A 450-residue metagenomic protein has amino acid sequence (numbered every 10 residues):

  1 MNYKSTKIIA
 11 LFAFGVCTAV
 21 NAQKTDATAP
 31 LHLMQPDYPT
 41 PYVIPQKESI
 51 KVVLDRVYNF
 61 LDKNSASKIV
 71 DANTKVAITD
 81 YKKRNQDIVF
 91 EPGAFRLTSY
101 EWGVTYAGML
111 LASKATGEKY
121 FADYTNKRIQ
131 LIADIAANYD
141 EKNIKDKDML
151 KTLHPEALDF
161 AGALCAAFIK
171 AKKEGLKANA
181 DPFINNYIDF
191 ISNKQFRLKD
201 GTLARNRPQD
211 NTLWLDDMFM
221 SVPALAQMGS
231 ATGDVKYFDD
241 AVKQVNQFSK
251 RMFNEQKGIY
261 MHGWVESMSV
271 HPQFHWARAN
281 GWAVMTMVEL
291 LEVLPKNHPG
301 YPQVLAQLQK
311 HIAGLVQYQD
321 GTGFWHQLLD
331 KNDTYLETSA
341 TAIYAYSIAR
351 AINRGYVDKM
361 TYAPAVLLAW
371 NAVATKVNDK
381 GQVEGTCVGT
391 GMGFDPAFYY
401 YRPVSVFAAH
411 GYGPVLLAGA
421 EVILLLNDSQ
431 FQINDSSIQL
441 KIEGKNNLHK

Functional and structural regions predicted by a protein language model:
M1-T25, K450: Bacterial Sec-dependent N-terminal signal peptides
A13-N21, L291, I423, N427: Residue-level signal for alpha-helical transmembrane segments in multi-pass membrane proteins
K24-E101, A115, K119-A122, K127 (+6 more regions): CBM-like carbohydrate-recognition segments
M109-A112: Alpha-helical support elements that line or immediately flank enzyme active sites and cofactor-binding pockets
A122-N126, A133-W264, Q273, K380: Extended ligand-binding groove/face enriched in aromatic
P208-Q209, D330-N332: Short, solvent-exposed loop/turn elements at beta->coil junctions and helix N-caps that rim active or binding pockets
L215-D216, M220-Q327, T334-A345, V357-G391 (+3 more regions): Extended ligand-binding clefts on enzyme/binding-domain cores
